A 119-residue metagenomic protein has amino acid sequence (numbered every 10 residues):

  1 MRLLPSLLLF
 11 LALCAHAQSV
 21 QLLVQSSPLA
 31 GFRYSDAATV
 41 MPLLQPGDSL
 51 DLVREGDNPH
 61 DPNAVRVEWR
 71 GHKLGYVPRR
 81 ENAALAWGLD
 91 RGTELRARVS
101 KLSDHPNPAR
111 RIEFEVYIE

Functional and structural regions predicted by a protein language model:
R2-L3, L7-F10, A15-E119: Conserved active-site motif detector
